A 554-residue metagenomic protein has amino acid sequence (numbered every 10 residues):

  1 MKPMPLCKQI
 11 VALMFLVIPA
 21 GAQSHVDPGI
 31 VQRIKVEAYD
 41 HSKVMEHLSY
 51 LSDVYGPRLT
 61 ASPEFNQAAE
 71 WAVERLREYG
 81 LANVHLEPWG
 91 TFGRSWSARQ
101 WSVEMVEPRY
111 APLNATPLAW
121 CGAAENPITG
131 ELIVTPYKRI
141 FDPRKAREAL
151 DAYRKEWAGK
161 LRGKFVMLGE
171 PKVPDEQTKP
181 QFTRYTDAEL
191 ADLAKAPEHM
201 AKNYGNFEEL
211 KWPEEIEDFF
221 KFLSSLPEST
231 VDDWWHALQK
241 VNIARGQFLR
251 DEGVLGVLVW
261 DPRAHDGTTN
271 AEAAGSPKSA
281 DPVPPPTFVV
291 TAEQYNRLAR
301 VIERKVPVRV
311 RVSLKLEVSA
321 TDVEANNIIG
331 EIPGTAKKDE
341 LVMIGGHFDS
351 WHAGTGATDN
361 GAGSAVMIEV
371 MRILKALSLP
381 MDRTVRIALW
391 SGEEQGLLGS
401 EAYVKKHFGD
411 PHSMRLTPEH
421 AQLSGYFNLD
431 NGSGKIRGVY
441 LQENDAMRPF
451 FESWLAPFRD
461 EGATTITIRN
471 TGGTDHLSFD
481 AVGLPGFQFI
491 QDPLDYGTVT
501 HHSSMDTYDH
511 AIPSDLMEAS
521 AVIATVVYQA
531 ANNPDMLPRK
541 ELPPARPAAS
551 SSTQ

Functional and structural regions predicted by a protein language model:
M1-V11: Bacterial N-terminal signal peptides that target proteins for export
V17-P19: N-terminal signal peptide c-region/cleavage motif recognized by signal peptidases
S24-G29, S49, D53-F220: Noncatalytic luminal/extracellular "stalk/propeptide" segments of secretory-pathway proteins
V26-S62, A271-A273, D349, N428-G434 (+1 more regions): N-terminal capping segment at the start of a domain
D27-I30, E107-N114, A123-A152, A158 (+2 more regions): Soluble metallo-hydrolase cores and metallopeptidase-like ectodomains found primarily in the secretory/periplasmic
V31-Y39, D53-P63, A119, G130-E156 (+12 more regions): Second-shell loop/turn segments in exported
P174, W234-A237, A244, F248 (+3 more regions): Acidic/histidine-rich catalytic neighborhood of metal-dependent amide-processing enzymes
E217-D233, Q239, G246, R250-D251 (+3 more regions): Active-site-adjacent substrate-binding region of metalloamidase/peptidase-like peptide-processing proteins
